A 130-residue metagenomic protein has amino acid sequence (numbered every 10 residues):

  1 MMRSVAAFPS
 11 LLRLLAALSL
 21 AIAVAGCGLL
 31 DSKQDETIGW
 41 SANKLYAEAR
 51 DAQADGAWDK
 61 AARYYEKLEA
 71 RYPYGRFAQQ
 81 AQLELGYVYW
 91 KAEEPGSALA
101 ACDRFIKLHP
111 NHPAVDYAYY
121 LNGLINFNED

Functional and structural regions predicted by a protein language model:
M1-F8, A23-D130: Acidic, polar-rich low-complexity tracts and alpha-helical solenoid repeat scaffolds
R13-A25: Bacterial N-terminal signal peptides
